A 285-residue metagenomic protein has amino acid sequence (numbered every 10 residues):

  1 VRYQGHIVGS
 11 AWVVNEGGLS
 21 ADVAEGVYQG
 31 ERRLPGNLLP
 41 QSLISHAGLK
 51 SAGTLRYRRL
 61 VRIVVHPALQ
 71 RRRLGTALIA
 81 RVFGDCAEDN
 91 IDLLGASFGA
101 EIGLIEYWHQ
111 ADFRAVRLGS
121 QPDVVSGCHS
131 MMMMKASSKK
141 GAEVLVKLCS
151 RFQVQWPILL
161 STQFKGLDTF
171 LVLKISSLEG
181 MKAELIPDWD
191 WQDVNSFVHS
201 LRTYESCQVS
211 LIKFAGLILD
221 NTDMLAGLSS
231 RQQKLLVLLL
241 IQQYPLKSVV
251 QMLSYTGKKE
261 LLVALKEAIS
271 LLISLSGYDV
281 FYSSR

Functional and structural regions predicted by a protein language model:
V1-S10, V14-Y57, I63, G84-R285: Terminal substrate-recognition subdomain of acyl/acetyltransferases
R62, Q70-D85: Conserved acetyl-CoA-binding loop-helix of GNAT-fold acetyltransferases
H66, Q70-R71, A100: Glycine-/small-residue-rich active-site loops that bind phosphorylated ligands and cofactors
